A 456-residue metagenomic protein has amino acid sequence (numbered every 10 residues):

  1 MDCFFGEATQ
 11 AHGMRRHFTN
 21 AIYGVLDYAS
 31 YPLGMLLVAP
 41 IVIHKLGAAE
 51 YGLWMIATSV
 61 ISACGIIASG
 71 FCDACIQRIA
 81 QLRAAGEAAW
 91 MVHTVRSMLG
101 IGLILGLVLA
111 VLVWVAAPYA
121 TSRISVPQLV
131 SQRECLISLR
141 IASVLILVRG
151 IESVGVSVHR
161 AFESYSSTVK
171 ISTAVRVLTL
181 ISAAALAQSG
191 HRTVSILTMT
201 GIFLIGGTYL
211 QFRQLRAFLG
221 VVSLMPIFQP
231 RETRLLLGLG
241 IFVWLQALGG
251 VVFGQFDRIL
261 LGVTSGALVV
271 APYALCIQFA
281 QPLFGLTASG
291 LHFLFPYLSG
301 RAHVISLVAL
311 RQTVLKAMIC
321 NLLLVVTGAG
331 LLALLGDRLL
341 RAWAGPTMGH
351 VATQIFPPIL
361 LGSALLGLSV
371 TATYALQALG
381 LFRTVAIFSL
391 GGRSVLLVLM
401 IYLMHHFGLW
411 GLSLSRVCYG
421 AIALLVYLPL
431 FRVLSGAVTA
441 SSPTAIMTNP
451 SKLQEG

Functional and structural regions predicted by a protein language model:
D2, R16-A80, A110-W114, L180 (+3 more regions): Signature of the first transmembrane helix
D2-H17, V194, Y209-G254, I305-A309 (+1 more regions): Interhelical loop/hinge segments that connect adjacent transmembrane helices in multipass membrane
H17, V144-I171, V194, L361-G391: Membrane-interface junctions at transmembrane-helix termini in multi-pass inner-membrane proteins
T19-L36, V175, M199-L215, Q229-P296 (+2 more regions): Transmembrane helical elements of multi-pass membrane transporters/channels
N20-Y31, S69-S122, I137-S138, S143 (+1 more regions): Membrane-water interface segments that mark the loop-to-transmembrane alpha-helix transition
S69-A85, A161, L219-V221, C276 (+3 more regions): Helix-loop junctions and terminal segments of transmembrane helices in multi-pass membrane transport/translocation
A117-I141, A333-A364, W410: Interfacial segments at transmembrane-helix termini and the short loops linking adjacent helices
R140, V169-F218, G391-V395, L409-V433: Hydrophobic alpha-helical transmembrane segments
